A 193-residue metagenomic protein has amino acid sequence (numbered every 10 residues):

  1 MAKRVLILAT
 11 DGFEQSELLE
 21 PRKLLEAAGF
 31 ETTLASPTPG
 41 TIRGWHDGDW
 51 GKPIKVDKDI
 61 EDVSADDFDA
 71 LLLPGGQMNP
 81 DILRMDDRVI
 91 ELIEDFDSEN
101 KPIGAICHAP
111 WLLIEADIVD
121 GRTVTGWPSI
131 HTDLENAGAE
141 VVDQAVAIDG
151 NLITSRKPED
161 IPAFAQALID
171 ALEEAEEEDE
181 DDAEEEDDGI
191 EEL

Functional and structural regions predicted by a protein language model:
M1-E99, I103, L112-I118, T123 (+1 more regions): Extended, subdomain-level signal for the structured scaffold at the beginning of enzyme domains
C107: Catalytic nucleophile serine of serine hydrolases, specifically the conserved "nucleophile elbow" pentapeptide
